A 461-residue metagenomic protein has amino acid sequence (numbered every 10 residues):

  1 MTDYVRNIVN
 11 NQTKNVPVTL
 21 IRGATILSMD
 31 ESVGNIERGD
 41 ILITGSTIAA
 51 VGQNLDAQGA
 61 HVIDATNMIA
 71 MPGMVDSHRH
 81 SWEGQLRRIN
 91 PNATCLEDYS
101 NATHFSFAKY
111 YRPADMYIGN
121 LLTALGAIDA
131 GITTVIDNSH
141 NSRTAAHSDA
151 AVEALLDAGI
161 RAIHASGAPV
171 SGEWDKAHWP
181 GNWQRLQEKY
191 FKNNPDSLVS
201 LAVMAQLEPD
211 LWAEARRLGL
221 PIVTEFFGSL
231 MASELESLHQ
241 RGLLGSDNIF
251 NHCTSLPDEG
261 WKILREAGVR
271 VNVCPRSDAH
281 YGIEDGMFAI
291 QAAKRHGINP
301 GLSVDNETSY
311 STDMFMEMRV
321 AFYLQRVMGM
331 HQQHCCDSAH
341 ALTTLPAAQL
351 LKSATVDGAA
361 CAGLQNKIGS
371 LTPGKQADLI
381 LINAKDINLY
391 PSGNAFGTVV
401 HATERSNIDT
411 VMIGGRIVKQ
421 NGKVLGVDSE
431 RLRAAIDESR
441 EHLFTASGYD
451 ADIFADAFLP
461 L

Functional and structural regions predicted by a protein language model:
M1-G39, I43-T44, K352-L461: Active-site microenvironment of metallo-dependent hydrolases
N10-T13, N141, A146-K262: Metal-coordinating catalytic core of metallo-dependent amide/deamination hydrolases
V16-R22, D56-E97, L121, I128-D129: Replace "His-x-His-based motif
A24, I41, S46, N67 (+14 more regions): Divalent metal-coordination and catalytic microenvironments
Q85-M116, G159, G172-E173, L230-D247 (+2 more regions): Active-site gating loops and adjacent loop-to-helix segments of metal-dependent hydrolytic enzymes
R87-S139, R143-I160, N182-N194, D437-H442: Alpha-helical scaffold segments that flank or form the walls of functional sites
R88, K176, P209-W212, L230-L238 (+4 more regions): Histidine/acidic-residue-rich catalytic or RNA/ligand-binding cores of hydrolases and nuclease-related proteins
L243, I290-D386, A402-T403: His/Asp/Glu-enriched, well-ordered alpha-helical/loop segment that forms or immediately abuts the divalent-metal
